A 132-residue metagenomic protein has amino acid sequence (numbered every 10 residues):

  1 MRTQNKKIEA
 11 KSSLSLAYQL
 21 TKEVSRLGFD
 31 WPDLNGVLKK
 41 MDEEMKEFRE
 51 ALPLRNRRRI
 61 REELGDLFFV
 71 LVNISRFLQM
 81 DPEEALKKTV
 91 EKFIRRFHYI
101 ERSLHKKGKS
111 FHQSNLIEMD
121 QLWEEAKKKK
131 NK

Functional and structural regions predicted by a protein language model:
M1-L64, F69-K132: Flexible "arm" and connector segments at domain edges
